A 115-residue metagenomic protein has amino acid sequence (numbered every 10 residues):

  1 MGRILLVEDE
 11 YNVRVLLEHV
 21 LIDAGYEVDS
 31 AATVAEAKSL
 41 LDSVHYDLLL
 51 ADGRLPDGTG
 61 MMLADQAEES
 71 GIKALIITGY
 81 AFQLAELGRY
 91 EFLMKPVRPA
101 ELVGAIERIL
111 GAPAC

Functional and structural regions predicted by a protein language model:
E8: Conserved acidic carboxylate
Y11-D29: Two-component/phosphorelay signaling modules centered on CheY-like receiver
S30-L48: Acidic, metal-coordinating helix/loop segments flanking the phosphotransfer/catalytic sites of two-component signaling
T33, T59-M62: Acidic catalytic/metal-coordinating carboxylates
D52: Active-site residues of response regulator receiver
P56: The feature encodes the CheY-like receiver
I72-T78: Hydrophobic/aromatic residues positioned on beta-strands within the core alpha/beta folds
L84, V97-C115: C-terminal output helix
